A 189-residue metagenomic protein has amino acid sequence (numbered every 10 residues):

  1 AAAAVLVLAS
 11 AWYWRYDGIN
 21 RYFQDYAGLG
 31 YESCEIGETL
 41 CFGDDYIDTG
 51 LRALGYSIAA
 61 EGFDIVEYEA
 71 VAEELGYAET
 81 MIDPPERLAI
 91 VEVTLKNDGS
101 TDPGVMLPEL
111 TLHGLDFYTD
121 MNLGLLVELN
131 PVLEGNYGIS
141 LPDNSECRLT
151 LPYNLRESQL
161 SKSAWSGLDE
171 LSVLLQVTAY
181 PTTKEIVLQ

Functional and structural regions predicted by a protein language model:
A1-I90, T94-Q189: Conserved functional micro-motifs across diverse proteins
